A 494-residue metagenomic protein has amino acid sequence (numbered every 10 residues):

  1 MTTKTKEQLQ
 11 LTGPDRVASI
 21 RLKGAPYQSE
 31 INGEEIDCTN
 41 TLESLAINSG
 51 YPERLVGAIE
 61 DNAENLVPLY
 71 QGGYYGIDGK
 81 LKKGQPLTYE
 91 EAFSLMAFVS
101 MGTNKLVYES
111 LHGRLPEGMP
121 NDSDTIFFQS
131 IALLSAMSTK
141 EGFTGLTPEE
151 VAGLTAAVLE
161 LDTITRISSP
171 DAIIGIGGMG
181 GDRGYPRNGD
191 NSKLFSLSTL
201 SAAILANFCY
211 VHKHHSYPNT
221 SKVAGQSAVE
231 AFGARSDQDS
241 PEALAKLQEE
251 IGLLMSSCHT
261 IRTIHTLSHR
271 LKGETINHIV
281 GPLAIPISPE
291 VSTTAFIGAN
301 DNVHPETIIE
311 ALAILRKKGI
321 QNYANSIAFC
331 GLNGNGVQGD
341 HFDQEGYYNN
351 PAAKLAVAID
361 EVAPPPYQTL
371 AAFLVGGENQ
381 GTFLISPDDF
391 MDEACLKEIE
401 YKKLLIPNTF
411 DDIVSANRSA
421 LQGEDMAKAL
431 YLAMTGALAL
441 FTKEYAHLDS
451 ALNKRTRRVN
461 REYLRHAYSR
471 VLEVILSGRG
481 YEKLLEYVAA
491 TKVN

Functional and structural regions predicted by a protein language model:
K4-E91, L146-S169, P186-K193, A234-D237 (+2 more regions): Glycine-rich anion-binding loops and their surrounding alpha/beta cores
P86-E91, N104-L115, M119-F128, Q422-Y431: Structural motif
L95-V99, R114, L133-L134, L154-V158 (+1 more regions): Short alpha-helical scaffolding segments that buttress acidic/His motifs in well-ordered protein cores
S100-L106, M119-T155: N-terminal low-complexity or amphipathic/hydrophobic leaders
Q129, L194-S201, G225, H304 (+1 more regions): Catalytic-loop motifs flanking and including active-site residues across diverse enzymes
Q129-E141, D182, G225-A228, I285-F296: Active-site-proximal beta-alpha loop/turn segments in soluble metabolic enzymes
S135-T139, A203-N207, A437-Y445: Short glycine/serine- and small hydrophobic-enriched flexible loop segments
D171-E249: A generic, well-ordered mixed alpha/beta core segment in the N-terminal half of proteins
